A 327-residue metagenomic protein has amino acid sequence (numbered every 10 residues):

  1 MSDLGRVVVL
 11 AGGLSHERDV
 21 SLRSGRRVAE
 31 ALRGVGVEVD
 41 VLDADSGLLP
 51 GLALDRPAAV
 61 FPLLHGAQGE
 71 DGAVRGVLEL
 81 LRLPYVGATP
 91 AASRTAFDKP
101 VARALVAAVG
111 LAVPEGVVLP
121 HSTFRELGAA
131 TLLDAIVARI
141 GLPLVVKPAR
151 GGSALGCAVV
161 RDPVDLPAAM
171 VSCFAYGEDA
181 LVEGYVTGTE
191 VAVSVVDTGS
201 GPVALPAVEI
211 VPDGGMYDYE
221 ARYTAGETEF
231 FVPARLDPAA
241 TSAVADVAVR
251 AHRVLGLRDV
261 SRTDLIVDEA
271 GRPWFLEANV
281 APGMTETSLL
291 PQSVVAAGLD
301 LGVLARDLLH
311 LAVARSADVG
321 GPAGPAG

Functional and structural regions predicted by a protein language model:
M1-A104, A108, P120-D134, D307 (+3 more regions): ATP-binding N-terminal substructure of ATP-dependent carboxylate-amine bond-forming enzymes
M1-A11, L54, T95-T189: Active-site nucleotide/adenylate-binding loops and adjacent lid/helix of ATP-dependent enzymes
V39, P84-Y85, V113, L144 (+1 more regions): Hydrophobic beta-strand scaffold residues
D40-D45, G184, A192, G256-A270: A short glycine-rich, hydrophobically flanked beta-strand micro-motif that places a catalytic Asp/Glu for divalent metal
A73-L80, Y217-T224, V280: Short, flexible, mixed-charge acidic loops at enzyme active sites
G110, D237-G327: ATP-dependent carboxylate activation and anion-phosphoryl transfer catalytic cores that bind Mg-ATP to form
A158-D246, V267, R272-W274: Phosphate-binding site of ATP-dependent enzymes
